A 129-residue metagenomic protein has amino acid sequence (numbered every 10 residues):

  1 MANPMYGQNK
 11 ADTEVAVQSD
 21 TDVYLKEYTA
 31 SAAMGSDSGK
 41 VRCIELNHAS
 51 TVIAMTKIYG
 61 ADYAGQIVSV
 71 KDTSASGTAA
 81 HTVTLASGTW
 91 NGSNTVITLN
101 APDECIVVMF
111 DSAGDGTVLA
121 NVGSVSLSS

Functional and structural regions predicted by a protein language model:
A2-S87, A113-S129: Exposed extracellular interaction/assembly regions and N-terminal maturation sites
H81, T95-I97, I106: Residue-level detector of beta-strand structural context in well-folded domains
S87-P102: Terminal beta-strand-rich extracellular "head" domains that mediate receptor/glycan or other ligand binding
A101-D111: Extracellular disulfide-bonded cysteine-rich modules/repeats
